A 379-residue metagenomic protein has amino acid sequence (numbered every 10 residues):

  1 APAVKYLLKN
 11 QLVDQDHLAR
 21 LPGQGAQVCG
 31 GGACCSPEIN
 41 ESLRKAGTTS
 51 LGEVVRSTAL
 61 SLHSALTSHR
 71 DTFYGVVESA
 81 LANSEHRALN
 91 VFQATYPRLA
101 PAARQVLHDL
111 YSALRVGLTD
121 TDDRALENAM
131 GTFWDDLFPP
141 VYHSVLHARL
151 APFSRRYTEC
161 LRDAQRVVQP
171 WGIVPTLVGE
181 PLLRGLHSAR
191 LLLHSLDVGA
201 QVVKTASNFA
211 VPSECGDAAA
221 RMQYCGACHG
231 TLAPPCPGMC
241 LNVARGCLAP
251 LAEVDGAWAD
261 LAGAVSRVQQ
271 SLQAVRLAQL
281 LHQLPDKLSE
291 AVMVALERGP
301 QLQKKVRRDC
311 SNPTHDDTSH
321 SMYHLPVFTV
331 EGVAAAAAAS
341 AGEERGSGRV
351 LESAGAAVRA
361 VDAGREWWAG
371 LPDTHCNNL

Functional and structural regions predicted by a protein language model:
A1-L161, V350, A357, D373-T374 (+1 more regions): Eukaryotic N-terminal, low-complexity and coiled-coil-prone scaffolding/targeting segments of large membrane-traffic
A1-T48, V55, L66, D255-L379: Eukaryotic terminal intrinsically disordered regions
A80-S84, R104, R166, I173 (+1 more regions): Membrane-targeting and insertion segments and their boundary/processing signals
V91-R98, Y111-P152, T176-L277, S289 (+1 more regions): Extended amphipathic alpha-helical scaffold segments
M130, V167, V254, A363-G364: Acidic, low-complexity intrinsically disordered regions
L161-V168, E180: Hydrophobic, helix-prone linear segments
